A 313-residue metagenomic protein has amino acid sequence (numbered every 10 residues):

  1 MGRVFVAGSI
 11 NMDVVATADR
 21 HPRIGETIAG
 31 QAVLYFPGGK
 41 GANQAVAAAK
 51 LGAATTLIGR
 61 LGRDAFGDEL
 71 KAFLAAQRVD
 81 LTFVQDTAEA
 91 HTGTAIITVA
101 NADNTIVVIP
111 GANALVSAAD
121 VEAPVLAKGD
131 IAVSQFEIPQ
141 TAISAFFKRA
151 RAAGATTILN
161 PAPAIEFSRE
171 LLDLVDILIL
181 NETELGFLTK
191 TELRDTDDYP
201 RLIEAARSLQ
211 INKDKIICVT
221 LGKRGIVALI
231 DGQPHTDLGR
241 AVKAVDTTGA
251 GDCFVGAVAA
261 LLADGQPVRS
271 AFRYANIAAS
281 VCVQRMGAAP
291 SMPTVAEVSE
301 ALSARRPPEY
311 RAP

Functional and structural regions predicted by a protein language model:
M1-R60, A65-V79, K243-V245, E309-P313: Glycine-rich phosphate/adenosyl-contacting loop at the front of the ribokinase-like
M1-V4, E166, T196-P313: Conserved phosphate-binding/catalytic region of the ribokinase-like
A7, A32, I58-R63, T82-T92 (+2 more regions): Beta-strand->loop->alpha-helix junctions that form or flank phosphate-binding loops in nucleotide-handling enzymes
V46-A54, V99, L261-G265: Alpha-helix C-terminal capping segments
R78, G111-S117, T157-A164: Short gly/ser/thr-rich secondary-structure transition/capping motifs
D86-T87, I97-I131, F136: Conserved phosphate-binding/catalytic loop of the ribokinase/pfkB sugar-kinase fold
I131-E204, R224-I226: Conserved beta-alpha-beta core of the PfkB/ribokinase-like small-molecule kinase fold
